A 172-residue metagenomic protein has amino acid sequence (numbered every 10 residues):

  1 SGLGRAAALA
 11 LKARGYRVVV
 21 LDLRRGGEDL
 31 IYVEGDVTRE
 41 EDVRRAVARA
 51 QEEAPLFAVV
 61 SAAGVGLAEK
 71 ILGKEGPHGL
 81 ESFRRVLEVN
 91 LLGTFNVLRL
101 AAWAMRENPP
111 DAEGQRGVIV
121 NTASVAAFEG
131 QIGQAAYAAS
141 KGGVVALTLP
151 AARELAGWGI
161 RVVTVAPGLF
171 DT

Functional and structural regions predicted by a protein language model:
S1-V19: Canonical Rossmann dinucleotide-binding motif of NAD(H)/NADP(H)-dependent dehydrogenases/reductases, specifically
L56-G64, N90, N121, V163: Rossmann-fold scaffold of SDR-type NAD(P)-dependent oxidoreductases
V65, G76-N96, V120, V144: Catalytic Tyr-X3-Lys loop
G66-R84, E107-E113, G133-A136: Conserved mid-core segment of classical short-chain dehydrogenase/reductases
G93, A127-G130, Q134-G143: The catalytic Tyr-X3-Lys active-site helix of short-chain dehydrogenase/reductase
L98, S140, T148: Active-site helix of classical SDR
W103, R153-E154: Alpha-helical segment proximal to the catalytic Tyr-Lys
S124: Residue(s) in the substrate-gating loop at a strand-loop-helix junction that position the organic substrate next
